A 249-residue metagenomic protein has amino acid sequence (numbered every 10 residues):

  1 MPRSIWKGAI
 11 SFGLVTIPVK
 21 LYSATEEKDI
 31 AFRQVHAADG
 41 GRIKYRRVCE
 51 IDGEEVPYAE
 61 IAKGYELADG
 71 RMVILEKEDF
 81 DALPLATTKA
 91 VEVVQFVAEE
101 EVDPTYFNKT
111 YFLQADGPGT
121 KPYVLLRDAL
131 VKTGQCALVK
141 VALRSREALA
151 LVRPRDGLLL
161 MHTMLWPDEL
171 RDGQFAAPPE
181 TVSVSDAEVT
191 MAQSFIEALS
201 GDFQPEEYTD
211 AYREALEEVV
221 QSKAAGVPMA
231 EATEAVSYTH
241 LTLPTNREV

Functional and structural regions predicted by a protein language model:
M1-Y238: Core subunits and conserved enzymes of cellular information-processing and envelope-translocation systems across
G70, P244-T245: FG/GLFG/FXFG-repeat, Ser/Pro/Thr/Gly-rich intrinsically disordered low-complexity segments that act as multivalent
T239-L243: Conserved small/polar residues in nucleotide/adenosyl-binding loops
E248-V249: Hydrophobic alpha-helical segments, chiefly the membrane-spanning helices and signal/signal-anchor peptides
